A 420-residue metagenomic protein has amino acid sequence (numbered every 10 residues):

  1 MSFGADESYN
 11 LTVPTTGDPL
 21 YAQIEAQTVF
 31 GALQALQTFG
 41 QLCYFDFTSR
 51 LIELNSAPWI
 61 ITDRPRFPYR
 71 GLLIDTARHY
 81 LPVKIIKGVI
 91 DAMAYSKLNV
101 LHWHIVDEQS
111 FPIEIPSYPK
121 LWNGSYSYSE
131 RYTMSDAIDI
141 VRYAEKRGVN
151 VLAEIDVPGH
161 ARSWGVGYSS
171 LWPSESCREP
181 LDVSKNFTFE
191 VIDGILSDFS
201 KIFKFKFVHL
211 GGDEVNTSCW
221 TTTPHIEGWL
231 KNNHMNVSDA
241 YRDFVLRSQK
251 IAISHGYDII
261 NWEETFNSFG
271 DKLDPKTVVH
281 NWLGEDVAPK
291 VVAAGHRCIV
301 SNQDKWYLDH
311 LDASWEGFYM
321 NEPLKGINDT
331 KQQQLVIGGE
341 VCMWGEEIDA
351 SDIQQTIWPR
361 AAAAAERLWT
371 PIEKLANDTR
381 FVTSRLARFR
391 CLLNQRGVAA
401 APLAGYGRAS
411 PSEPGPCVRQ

Functional and structural regions predicted by a protein language model:
M1-F67, A364-R396, A400: Contiguous, structured surface segment used for ligand recognition
G4-D6, F67, P116, V166 (+4 more regions): Short, solvent-exposed loop/turn segments at the edges of secondary structure
Y21, Y69-G71, V100, G148 (+3 more regions): Extracellular structured ligand-interaction cores
V29-G31, H79, E108-S110, V157-H160 (+5 more regions): Solvent-exposed loop/turn segments at secondary-structure junctions within structured extracellular/periplasmic domains
L33-L36, G40, M134-A137, F189-L196 (+4 more regions): Extracytoplasmic/secreted envelope proteins and their assembly/folding machinery, especially bacterial periplasmic
P65-Y257: Substrate-binding cleft of carbohydrate-active enzyme catalytic domains
D258-T277, N281-Q420: Flexible, acidic glycine-rich loops studded with aromatic residues
